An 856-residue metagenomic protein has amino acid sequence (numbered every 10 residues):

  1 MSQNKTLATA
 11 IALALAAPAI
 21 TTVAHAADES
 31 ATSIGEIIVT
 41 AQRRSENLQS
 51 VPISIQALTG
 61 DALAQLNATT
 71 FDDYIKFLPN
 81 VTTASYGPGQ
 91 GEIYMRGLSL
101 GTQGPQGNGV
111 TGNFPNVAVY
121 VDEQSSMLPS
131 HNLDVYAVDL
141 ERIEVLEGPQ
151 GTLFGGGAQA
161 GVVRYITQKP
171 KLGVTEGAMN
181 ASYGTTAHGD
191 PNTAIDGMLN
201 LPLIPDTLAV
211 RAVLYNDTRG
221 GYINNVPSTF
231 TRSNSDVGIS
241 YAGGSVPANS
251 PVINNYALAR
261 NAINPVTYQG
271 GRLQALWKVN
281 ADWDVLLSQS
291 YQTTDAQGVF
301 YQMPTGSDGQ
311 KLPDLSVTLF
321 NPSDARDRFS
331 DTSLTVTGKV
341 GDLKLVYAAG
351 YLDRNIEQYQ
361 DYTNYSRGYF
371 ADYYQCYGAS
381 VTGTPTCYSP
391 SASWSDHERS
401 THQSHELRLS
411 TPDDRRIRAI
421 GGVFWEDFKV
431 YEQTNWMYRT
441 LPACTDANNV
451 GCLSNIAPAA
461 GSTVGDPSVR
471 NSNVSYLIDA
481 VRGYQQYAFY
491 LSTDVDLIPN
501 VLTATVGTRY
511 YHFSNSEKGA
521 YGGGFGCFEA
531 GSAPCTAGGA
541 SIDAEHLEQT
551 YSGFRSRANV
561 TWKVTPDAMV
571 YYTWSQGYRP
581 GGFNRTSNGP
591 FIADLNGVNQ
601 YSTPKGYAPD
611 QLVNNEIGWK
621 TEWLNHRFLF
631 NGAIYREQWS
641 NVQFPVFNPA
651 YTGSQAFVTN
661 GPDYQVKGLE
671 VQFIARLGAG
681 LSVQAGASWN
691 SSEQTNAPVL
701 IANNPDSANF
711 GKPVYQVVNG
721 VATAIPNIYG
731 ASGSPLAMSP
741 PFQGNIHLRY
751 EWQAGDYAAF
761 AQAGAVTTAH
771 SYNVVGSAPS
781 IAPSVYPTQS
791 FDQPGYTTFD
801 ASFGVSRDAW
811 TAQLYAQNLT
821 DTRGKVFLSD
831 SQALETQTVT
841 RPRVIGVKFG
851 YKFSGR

Functional and structural regions predicted by a protein language model:
M1-L66, D72-F77, A281, V285 (+3 more regions): N-terminal Sec signal peptide and the immediately downstream disordered periplasmic leader that contains the TonB box
S30, N47, A64, F77-N80 (+14 more regions): Outer-membrane beta-barrel pore proteins
H188-Q297, S330, R399-S404, P412-E426 (+4 more regions): Transmembrane beta-barrel wall of Gram-negative outer-membrane proteins
D196, S333-G350, R354-T363, M569-S575 (+7 more regions): Membrane-embedded beta-barrel scaffold of Gram-negative outer-membrane proteins
Y222-A262, Q297-F320, D361-S395, N435-D479 (+6 more regions): Solvent-exposed loop segments that connect transmembrane elements
L276-N280, L409-P412, G422-E426, A480-E637: Structural signature of Gram-negative outer-membrane beta-barrels, strongest in the C-terminal barrel of TonB-dependent
A419, A504, A633-Q638, T659-G776 (+1 more regions): Gram-negative outer-membrane beta-barrel transporters
A443, V683, A765-A782, G804-R856: C-terminal beta-signal and adjacent terminal beta-strands/loops of Gram-negative outer-membrane beta-barrel proteins
